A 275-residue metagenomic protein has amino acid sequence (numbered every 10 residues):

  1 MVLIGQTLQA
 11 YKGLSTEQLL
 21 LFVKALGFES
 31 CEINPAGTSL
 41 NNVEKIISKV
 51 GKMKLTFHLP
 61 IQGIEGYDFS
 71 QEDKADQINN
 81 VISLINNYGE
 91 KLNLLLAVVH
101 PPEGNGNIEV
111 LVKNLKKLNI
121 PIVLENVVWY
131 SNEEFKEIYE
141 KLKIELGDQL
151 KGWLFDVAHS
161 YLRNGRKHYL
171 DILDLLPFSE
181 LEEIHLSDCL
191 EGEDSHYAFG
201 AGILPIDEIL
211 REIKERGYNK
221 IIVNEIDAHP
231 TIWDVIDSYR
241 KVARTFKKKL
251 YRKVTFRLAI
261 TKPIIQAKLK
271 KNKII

Functional and structural regions predicted by a protein language model:
M1-G5, G13-K24, I78-N86, E90 (+5 more regions): Histidine-acidic metal/acid-base catalytic patches
V2, E29, I33-E109, H159 (+1 more regions): Structural motif corresponding to the early beta-alpha repeats
Q6, Y11-V43: Conserved N-terminal beta1-alpha1 strand-loop-helix module at the mouth
Q6-T7, D68-E72, N126, H196-Y197: Short, contiguous strand/loop micro-motifs
T7-Y11, N34-T38, P60-I64, P102-G104 (+4 more regions): Active-site beta-loop-alpha junctions enriched in small/polar residues
K54-G66, V127-V128, G152-L154, R252: Short, basic, helix/turn surface patches
H100-K143: Hydrophobic, well-structured mid-protein blocks that either form specific transmembrane helices
